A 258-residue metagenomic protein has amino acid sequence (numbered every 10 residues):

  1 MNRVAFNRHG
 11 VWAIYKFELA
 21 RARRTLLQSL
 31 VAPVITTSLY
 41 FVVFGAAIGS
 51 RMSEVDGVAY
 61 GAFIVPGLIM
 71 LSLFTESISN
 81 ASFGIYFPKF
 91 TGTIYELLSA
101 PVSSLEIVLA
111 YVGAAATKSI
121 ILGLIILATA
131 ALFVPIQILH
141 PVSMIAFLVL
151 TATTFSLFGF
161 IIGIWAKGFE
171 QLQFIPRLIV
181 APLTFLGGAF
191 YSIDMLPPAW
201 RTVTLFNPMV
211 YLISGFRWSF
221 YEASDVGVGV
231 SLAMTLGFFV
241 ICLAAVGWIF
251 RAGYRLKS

Functional and structural regions predicted by a protein language model:
M1-S258: Hydrophobic transmembrane alpha-helices and immediately adjacent juxtamembrane helices of multi-pass inner-membrane
